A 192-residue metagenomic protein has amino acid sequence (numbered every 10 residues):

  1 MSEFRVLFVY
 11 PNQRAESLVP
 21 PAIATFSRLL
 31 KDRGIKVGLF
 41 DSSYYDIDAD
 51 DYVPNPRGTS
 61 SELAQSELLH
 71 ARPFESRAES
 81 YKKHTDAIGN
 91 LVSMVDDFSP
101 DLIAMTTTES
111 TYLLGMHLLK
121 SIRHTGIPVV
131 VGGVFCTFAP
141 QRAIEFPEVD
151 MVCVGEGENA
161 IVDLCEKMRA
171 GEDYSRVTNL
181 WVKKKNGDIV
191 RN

Functional and structural regions predicted by a protein language model:
S2-R5, D101: Nucleotide donor/acceptor-binding cores
F4-A15: Nucleotide-activated donor-dependent transferases that construct or modify glycoconjugates
V9-Y10, F74-E75, L102: General secondary-structure edge motif
R14-I23: Glycine- and acidic-residue-enriched helix-capping/strand-helix junction motifs
E16, I47-A49, P54, Y112 (+1 more regions): Generic structural signal for helix capping and beta-alpha/helix-loop junctions
A22, F26-L29, R33-Y45, S80-N192: Glycine-rich beta-alpha loop elements in corrinoid/cobalamin-binding modules across cobalamin-dependent enzymes
I47-D96: Glycine-rich, highly charged phosphate/nucleotide-binding loops
